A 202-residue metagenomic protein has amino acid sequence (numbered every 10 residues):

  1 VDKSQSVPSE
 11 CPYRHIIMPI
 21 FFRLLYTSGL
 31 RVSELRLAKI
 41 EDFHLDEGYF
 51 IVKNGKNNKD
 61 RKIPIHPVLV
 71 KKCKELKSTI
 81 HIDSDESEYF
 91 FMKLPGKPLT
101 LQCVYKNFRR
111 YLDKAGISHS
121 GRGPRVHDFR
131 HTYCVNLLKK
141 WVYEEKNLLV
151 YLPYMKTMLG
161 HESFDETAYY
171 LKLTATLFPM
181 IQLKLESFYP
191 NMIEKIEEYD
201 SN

Functional and structural regions predicted by a protein language model:
V1-N202: Conserved catalytic core of the tyrosine transesterase superfamily
